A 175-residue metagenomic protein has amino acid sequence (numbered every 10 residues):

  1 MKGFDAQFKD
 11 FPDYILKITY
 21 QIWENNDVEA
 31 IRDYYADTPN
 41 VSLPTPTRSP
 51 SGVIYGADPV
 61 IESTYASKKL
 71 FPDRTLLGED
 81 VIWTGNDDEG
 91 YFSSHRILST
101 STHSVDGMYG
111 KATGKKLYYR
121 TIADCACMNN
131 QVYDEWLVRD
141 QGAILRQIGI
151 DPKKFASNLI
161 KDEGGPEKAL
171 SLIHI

Functional and structural regions predicted by a protein language model:
M1-I173: C-terminal and inter-domain tail/linker signature
